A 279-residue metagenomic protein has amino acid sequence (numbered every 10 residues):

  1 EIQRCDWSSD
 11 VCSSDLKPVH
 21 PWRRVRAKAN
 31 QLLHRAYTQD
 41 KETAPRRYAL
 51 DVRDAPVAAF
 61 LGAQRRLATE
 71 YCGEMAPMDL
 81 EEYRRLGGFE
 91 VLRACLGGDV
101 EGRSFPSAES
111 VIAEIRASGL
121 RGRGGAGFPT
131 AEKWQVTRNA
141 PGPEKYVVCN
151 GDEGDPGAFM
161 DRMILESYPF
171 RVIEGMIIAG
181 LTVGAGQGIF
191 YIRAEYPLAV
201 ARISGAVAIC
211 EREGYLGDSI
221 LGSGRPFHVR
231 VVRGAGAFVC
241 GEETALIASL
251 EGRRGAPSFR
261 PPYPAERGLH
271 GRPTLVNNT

Functional and structural regions predicted by a protein language model:
E1-D6: Short, exposed "boundary/linker" segments that immediately precede the start of a downstream structural module
S8-T279: Feature of Fe-S/electron-transfer and energy-metabolism proteins that preferentially highlights extended coupling
